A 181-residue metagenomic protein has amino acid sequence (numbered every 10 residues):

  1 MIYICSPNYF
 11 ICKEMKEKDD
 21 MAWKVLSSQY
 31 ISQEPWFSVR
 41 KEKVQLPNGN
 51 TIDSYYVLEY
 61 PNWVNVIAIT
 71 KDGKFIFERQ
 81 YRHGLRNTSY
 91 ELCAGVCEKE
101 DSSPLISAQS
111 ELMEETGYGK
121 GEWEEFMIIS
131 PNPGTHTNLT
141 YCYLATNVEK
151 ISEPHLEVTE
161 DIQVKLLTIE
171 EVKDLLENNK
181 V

Functional and structural regions predicted by a protein language model:
I4, C12, K16-W23, T88 (+3 more regions): Nudix hydrolase/Nudix homology domain
K16, A22-F37: Short beta-strand/loop segment at the start of cytosolic alpha/beta domains
D20, L58-Y60, N65-S110, V148 (+1 more regions): Conserved Nudix-box catalytic region and its N-terminal flanking loop in Nudix hydrolases and closely related
Y30-N65, K71: Acidic, metal-coordinating catalytic segment for phosphate/diphosphate chemistry, firing primarily on the Nudix
S38-E42, D53, T88, L139-Y141 (+1 more regions): Short beta-strand micro-motifs in enzyme catalytic cores
K43-N48, N132-I151, K165: Active-site-adjacent beta-strand/loop module that shapes the phosphate/pyrophosphate-binding cleft
D101-I106, E115-G121: Beta-rich strand-turn-strand
G119, W123-N132: Acidic/glycine-rich phosphate/pyrophosphate-binding loops and surrounding catalytic core that coordinate Mg2+
